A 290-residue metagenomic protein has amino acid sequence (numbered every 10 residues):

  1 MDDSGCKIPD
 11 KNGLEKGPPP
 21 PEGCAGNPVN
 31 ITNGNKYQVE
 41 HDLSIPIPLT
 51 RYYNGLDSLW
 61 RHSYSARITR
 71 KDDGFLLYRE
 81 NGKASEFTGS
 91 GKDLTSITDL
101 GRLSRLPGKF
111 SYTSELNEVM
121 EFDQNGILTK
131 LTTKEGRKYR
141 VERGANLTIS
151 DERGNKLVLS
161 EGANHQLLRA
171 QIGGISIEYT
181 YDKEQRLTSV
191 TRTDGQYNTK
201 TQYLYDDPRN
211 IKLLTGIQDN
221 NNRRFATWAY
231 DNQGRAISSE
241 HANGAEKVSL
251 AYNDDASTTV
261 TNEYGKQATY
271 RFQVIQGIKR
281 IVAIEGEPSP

Functional and structural regions predicted by a protein language model:
M1-G101, T113, D194-T201, N210-S249 (+2 more regions): Short secondary-structure "cap/edge" segments that initiate or terminate local elements
L49, F87-G89, R105-L106, M120-G126 (+7 more regions): Aromatic-rich beta-strand edge motifs centered on tyrosine
P107-S114: Right-handed beta-helix
Y112, L131, N146-S150, L168-A170: Well-ordered beta-strand segments characteristic of repetitive beta-sheet solenoids
